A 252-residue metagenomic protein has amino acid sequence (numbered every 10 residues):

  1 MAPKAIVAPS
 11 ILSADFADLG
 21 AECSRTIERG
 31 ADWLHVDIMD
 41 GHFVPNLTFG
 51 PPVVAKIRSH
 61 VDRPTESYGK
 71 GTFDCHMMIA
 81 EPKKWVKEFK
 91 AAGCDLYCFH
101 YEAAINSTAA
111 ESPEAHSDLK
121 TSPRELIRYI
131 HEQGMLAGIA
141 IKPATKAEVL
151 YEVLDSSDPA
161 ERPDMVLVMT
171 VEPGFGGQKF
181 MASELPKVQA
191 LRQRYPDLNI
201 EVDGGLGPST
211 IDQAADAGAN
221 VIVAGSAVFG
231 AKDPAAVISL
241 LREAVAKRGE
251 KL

Functional and structural regions predicted by a protein language model:
M1-S13, G20-A21, V245, K251-L252: N-terminal amphipathic alpha-helix/helix-capping segment at the start of soluble metabolic enzymes
A5-S10, L34-V36, I57, G71-M77 (+5 more regions): Hydrophobic faces of well-ordered beta-strands that scaffold small-molecule active sites in alpha/beta enzyme cores
F16, C23-S24, P51-R58, V86 (+5 more regions): Generic structural signal for well-ordered alpha-helices, preferentially at hydrophobic/aromatic core positions
L19, T26, D37, F89 (+6 more regions): Conserved, mostly hydrophobic/aromatic
L34-V53, Y101-A115, V171-G177, S226 (+1 more regions): Glycine-rich, proline-tolerant flexible connector loops at the mouths of alpha/beta enzymes
H42-T65, G69-I79, I211-V228, E243: A short alpha/beta connector and helix-capping loop motif
P64-K70, K84-E88, A92-N199: Conserved anion-binding
A110-P113, A215, G230-L252: C-terminal helical cap(s) of enzyme catalytic domains, especially alpha/beta-barrels
